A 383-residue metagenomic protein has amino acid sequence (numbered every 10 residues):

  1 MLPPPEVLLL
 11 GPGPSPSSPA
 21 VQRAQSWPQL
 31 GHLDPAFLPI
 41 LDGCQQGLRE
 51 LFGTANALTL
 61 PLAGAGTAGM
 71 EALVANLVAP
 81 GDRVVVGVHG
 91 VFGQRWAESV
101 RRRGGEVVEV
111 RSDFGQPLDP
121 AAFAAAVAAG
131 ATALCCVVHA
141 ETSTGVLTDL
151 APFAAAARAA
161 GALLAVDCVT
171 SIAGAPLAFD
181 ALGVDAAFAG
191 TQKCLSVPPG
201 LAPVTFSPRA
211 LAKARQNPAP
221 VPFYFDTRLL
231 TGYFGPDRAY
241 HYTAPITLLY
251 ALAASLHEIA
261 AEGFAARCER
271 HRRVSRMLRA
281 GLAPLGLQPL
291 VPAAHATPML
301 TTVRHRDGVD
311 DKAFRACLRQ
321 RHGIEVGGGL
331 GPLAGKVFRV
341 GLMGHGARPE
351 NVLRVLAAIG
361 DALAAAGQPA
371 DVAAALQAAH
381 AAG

Functional and structural regions predicted by a protein language model:
E6-L62, T67: A glycine-/small-polar-enriched, mobile loop at the entrance of the PLP active site in fold-type I
P16-S17, Q192-A280, P284, G383: Active-site C-terminal subdomain of aminotransferase-like
A57-V85, H89, G93-A97: Conserved beta-loop-alpha segment that forms the PLP phosphate-binding cup at the N-terminus of a helix
P117-A173, A186, C194: Active-site phosphate-binding strand-loop segment of PLP-dependent enzymes
D180-Q192: Conserved active-site segment immediately N-terminal to the catalytic lysine that forms the internal aldimine
Q288-R321: Conserved PLP-binding catalytic core of the aspartate aminotransferase-like
P332, K336-G383: PLP-dependent enzyme catalytic core of the Aspartate aminotransferase-like
